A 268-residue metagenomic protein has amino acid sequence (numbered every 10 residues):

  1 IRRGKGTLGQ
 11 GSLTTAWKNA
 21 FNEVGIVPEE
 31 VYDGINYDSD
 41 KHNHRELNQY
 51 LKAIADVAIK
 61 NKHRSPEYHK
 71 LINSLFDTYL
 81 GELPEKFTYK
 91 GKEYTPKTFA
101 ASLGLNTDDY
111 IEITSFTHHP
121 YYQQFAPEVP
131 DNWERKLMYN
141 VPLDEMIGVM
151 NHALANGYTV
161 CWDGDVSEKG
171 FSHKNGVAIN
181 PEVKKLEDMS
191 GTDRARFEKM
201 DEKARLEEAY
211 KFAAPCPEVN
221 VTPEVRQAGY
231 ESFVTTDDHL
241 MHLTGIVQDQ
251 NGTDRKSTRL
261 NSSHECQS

Functional and structural regions predicted by a protein language model:
I1-K97: Papain-like cysteine protease catalytic cores
R3-L8, W133-N140, G229: Second-shell loop/turn segments in exported
F21, Y230-E231, T236-R259: Catalytic nucleophile-His microenvironment captured as a short glycine-rich beta-strand/loop that brackets
P28, Y37, V166-G170, D249: Solvent-exposed loop/turn segments at secondary-structure junctions within structured extracellular/periplasmic domains
I54-V141, H152, N156: Aromatic-residue-lined binding/catalytic grooves and analogous aromatic/hydrophobic interfacial grooves in multimeric
Y139-D238: Long, positively charged binding patches that form subdomain-scale interaction surfaces for polyanionic ligands
L260-Q267: Single conserved hydrophobic/aromatic residue that forms the stacking wall/gate of nucleotide- or nucleobase-binding
